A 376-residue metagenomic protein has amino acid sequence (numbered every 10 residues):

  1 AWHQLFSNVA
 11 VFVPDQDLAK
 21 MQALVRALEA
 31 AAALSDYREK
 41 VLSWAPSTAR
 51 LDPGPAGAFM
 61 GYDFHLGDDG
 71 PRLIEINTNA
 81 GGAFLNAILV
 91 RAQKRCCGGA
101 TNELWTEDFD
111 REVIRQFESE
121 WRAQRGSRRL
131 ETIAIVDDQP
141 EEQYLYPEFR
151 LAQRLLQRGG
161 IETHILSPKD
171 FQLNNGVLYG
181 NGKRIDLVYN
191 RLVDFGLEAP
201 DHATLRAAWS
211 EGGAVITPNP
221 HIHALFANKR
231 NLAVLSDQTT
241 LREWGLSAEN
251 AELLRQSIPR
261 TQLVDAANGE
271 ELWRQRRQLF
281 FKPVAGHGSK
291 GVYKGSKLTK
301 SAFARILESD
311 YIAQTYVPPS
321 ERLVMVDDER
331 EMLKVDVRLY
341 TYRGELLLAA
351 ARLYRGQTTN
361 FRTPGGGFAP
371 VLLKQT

Functional and structural regions predicted by a protein language model:
A1-T376: Preference for protein termini
